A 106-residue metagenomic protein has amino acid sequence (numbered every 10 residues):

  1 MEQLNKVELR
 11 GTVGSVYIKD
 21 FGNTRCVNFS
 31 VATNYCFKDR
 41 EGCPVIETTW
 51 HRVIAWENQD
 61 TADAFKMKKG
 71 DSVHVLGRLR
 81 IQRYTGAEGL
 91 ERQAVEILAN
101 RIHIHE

Functional and structural regions predicted by a protein language model:
M1-E106: Single-stranded nucleic acid-binding surfaces, predominantly the OB-fold ssDNA-binding core
